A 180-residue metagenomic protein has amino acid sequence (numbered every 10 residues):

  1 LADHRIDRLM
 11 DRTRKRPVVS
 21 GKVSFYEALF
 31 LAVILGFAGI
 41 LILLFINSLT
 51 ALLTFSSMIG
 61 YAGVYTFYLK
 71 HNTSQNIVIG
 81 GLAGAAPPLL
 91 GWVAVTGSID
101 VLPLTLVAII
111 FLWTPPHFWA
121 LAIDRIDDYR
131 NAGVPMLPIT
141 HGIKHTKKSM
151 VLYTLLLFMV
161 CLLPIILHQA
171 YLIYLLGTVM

Functional and structural regions predicted by a protein language model:
L1-I34, A38-G39, T114-V160: Solvent-exposed interhelical
R5, L69-G80, G97-P103, A122-V134: A cytosolic-side transmembrane-helix exit/cap motif
Y26, S48-A51, D100, K144: Residues that define the loop-to-transmembrane-helix transition and helix capping in multi-pass membrane transporters
F30-T73, L152-M180: Transmembrane helix-loop-helix
F37, G81-G84: Hydrophobic transmembrane alpha-helices of multi-pass small-molecule transport proteins
V64-T73, L89-T96, P116-A120: Juxtamembrane membrane-interface segments at transmembrane alpha-helix termini
L89-I99, L157-P164: Hydrophobic alpha-helical transmembrane segments in multi-pass integral membrane proteins
S98-P116: Alpha-helical transmembrane segments
